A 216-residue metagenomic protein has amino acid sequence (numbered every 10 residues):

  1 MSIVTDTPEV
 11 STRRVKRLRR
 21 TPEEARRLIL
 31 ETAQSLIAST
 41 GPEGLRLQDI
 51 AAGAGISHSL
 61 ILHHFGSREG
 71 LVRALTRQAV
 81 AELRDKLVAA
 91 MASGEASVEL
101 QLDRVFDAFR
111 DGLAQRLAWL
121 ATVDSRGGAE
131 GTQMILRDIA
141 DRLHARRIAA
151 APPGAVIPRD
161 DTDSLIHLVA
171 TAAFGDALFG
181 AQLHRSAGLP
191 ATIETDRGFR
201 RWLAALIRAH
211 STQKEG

Functional and structural regions predicted by a protein language model:
M1-R13, D141-P153, G175-G216: C-terminal peripheral helix-coil segments that are non-catalytic and often amphipathic
V15-R19: Short Lys/Arg-rich basic patches
A25-L28, T32, L36-G70, A74: Helix-turn-helix
T32-S39, K86, A90, R116 (+3 more regions): Solvent-exposed, amphipathic alpha-helical segments
R68, L75, A79, L83 (+4 more regions): Hydrophobic/aromatic residues within well-ordered alpha-helical segments
A74, D85-A118, T162-I166: Hydrophobic alpha-helical connector segments
R84-V88, S125-G154, D160-H167: Amphipathic alpha-helical packing segments from all-alpha helical-bundle domains
D107-A140, G180-R185: Amphipathic alpha-helical segments used for helix-helix packing
